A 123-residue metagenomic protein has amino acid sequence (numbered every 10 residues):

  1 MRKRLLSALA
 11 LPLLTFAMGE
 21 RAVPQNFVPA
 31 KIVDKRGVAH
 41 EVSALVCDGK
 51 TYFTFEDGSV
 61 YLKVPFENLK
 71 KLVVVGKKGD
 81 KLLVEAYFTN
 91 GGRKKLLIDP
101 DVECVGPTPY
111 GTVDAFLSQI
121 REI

Functional and structural regions predicted by a protein language model:
M1-L9: Bacterial N-terminal signal peptides that target proteins for export
A8-F16: Bacterial N-terminal signal peptides
R21-I123: Compositionally biased alpha-helical segments
